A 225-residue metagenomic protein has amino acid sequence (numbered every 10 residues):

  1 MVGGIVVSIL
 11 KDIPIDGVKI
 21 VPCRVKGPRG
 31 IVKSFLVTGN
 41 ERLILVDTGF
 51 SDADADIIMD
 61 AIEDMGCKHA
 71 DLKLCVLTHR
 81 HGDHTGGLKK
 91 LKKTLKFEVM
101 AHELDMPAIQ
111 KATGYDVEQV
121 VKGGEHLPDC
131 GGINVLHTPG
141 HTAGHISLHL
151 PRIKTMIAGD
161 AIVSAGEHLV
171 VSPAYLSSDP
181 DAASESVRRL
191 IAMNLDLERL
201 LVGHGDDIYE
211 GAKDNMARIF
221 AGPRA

Functional and structural regions predicted by a protein language model:
M1-V6: Short, Lys/Arg-enriched N-terminal segments with co-localized hydrophobic residues within the first ~10-30 amino acids
S8-M65, S147-G159, S164: Conserved beta-strand hairpin/beta-sheet module of binuclear metal-dependent hydrolase folds, prominently
V25-G27, D116-E118, H137-P139: Short Gly/Pro-enriched turn/cap motifs at secondary-structure boundaries
I31, A108-G114, C130, G166-V170: Short, charged, surface-exposed secondary-structure boundary motifs
K33, R42, D71, E98 (+1 more regions): Residues at the starts of beta-strands that form the adenosine-phosphate
L43, F50-A53, G132-P139, A143-P223: Metallo-beta-lactamase
F50-D56, D60-P128, R218-A221: Active-site HxH/HxHxD metal-binding segment of metal-dependent hydrolases
